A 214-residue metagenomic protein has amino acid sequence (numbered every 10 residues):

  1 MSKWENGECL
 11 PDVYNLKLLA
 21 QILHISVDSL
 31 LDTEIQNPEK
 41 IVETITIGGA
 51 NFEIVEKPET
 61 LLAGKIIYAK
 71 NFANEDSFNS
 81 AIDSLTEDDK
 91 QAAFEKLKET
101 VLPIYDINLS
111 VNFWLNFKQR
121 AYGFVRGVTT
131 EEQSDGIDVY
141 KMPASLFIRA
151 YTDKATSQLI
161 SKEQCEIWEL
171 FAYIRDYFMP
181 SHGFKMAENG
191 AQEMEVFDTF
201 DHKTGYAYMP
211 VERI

Functional and structural regions predicted by a protein language model:
M1-L10, I35: Recognition helix of helix-turn-helix/homeodomain-like DNA-binding domains that insert into the DNA major groove
N6, L10-V13, L18, K40: Extreme N-terminal leader/targeting regions
Y14-S29: DNA major-groove recognition helix of helix-turn-helix/homeodomain DNA-binding modules
S29, I35-I214: A solvent-exposed interaction/effector surface
